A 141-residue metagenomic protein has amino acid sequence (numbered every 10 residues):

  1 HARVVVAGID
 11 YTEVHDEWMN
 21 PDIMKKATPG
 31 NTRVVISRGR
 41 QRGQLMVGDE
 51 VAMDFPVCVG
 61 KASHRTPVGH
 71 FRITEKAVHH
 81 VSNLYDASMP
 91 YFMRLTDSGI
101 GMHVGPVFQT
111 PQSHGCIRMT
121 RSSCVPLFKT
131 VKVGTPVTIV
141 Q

Functional and structural regions predicted by a protein language model:
H1-F92, S98-Q141: N-terminal pre-domains immediately preceding structured catalytic cores
